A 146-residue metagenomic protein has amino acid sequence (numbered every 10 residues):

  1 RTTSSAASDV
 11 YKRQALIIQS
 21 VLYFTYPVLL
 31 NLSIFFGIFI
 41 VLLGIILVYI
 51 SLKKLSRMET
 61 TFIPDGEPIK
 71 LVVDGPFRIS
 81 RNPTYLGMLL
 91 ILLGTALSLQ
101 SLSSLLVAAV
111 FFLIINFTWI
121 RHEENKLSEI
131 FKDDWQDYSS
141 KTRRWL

Functional and structural regions predicted by a protein language model:
R1-A7, Y11: Single conserved hydrophobic/aromatic residue that forms the stacking wall/gate of nucleotide- or nucleobase-binding
A6, F35, H122: Short Gly/charged-rich anion-binding patches and loops
D9-Q19, T84-L92: Core segments of transmembrane alpha-helices that mediate helix-helix packing or line hydrophobic substrate/ligand
S20-S33: Short, hydrophobic transmembrane alpha-helix segments
I40, I45-L146: Cytosolic-biased juxtamembrane loops and peripheral soluble domains of multi-pass membrane proteins
